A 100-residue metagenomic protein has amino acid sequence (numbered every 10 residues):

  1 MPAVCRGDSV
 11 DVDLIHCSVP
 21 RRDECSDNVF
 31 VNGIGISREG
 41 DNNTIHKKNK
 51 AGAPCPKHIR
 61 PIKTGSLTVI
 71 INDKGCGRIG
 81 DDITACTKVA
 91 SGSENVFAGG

Functional and structural regions predicted by a protein language model:
M1-G100: Intrinsically disordered, low-complexity proline/glycine-rich segments
